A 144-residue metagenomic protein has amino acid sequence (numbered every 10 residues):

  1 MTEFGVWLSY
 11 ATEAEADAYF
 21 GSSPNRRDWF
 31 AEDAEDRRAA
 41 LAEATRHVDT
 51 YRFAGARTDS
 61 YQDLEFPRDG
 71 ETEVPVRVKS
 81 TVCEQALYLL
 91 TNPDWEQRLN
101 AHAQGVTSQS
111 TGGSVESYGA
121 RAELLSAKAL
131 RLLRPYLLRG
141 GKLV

Functional and structural regions predicted by a protein language model:
M1-V144: Divalent metal-cofactor coordination and adjacent catalytic microenvironments
